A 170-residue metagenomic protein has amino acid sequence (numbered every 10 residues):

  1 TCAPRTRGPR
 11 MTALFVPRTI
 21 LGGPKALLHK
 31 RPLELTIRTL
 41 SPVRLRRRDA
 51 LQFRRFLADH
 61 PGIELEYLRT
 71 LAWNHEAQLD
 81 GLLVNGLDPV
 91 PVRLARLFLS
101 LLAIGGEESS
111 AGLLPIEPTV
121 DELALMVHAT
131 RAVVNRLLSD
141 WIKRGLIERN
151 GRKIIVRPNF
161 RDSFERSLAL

Functional and structural regions predicted by a protein language model:
T1-R5, P17-T19: Glycine- and acidic-residue-biased ligand/ion/polar-headgroup-sensing regions
A3-R5, A26, A50, R152 (+1 more regions): Surface loops and adjacent helix of pleckstrin homology
R5-G8, S109: Short, solvent-exposed loop/turn segments that connect beta-strands within catalytic domains and beta-strand-rich
T6, H29-R31, D140: Short solvent-exposed loop/turn micro-motifs enriched in small/polar/acidic residues
M11-E76, D80: Cyclic-nucleotide recognition modules
A58-H128: Polybasic "coupling" helices that flank or enter modular domains
L101-L170: Phosphate-/nucleic-acid-contacting segments
